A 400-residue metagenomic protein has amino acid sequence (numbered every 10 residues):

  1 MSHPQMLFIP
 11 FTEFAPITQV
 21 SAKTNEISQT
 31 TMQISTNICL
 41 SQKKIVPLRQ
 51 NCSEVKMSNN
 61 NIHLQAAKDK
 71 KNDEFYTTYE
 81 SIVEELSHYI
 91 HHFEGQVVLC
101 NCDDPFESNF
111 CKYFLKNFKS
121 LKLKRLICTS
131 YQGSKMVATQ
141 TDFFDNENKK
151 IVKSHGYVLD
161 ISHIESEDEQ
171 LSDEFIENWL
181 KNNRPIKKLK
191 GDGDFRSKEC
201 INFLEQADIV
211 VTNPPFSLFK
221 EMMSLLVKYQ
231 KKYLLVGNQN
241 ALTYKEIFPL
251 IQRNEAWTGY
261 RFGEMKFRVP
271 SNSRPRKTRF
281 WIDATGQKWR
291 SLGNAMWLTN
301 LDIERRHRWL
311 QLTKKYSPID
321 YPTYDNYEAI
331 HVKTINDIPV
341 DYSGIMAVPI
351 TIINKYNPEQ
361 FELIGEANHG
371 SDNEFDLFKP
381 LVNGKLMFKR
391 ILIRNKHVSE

Functional and structural regions predicted by a protein language model:
H3, I45-V46: Positively charged N-terminal leader segments that act as targeting/secretion signals
F8-F14: Aromatic (phenylalanine/tyrosine) cluster motif
I38-L40, P47-E400: Class I S-adenosyl-L-methionine-dependent methyltransferase catalytic core
